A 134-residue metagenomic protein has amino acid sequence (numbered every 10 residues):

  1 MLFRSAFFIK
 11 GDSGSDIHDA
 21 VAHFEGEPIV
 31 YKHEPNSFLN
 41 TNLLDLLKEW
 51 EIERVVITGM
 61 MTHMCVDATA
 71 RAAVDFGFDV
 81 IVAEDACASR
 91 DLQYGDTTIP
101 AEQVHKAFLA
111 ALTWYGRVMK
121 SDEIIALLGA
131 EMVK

Functional and structural regions predicted by a protein language model:
A6-K134: Active-site-adjacent betaalpha module
